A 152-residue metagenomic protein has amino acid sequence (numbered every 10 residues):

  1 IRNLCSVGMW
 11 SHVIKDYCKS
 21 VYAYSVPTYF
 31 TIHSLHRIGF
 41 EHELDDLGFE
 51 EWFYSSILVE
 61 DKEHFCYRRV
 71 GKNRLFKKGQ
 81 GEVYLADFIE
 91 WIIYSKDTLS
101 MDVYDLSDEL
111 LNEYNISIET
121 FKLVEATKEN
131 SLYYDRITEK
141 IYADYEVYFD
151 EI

Functional and structural regions predicted by a protein language model:
I1-I152: C-terminal non-catalytic scaffold/interaction domains in large multidomain proteins
